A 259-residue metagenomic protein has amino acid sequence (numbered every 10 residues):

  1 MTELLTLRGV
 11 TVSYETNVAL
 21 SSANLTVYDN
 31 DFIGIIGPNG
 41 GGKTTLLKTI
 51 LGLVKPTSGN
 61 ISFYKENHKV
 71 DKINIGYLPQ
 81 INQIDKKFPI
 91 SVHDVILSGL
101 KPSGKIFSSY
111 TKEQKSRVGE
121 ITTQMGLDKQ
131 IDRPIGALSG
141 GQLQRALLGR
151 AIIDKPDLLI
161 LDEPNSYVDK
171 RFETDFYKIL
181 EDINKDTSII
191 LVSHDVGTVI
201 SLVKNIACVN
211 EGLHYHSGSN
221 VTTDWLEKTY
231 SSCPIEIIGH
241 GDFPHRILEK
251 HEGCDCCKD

Functional and structural regions predicted by a protein language model:
L5, A19-S22: Conserved structural motif at the start of ABC-family nucleotide-binding domains
L51: Helix-to-loop junction immediately C-terminal to a conserved catalytic motif
G59-I75: Conserved ABC transporter NBD signature motif
Y110, P134-L138, Q142: Conserved ABC ATPase signature
K112-Q130: Conserved ABC ATPase "signature" region
L159-E163: Catalytic Walker B motif of ABC-type/P-loop ATPase nucleotide-binding domains
N220-D259: ABC ATPase nucleotide-binding domains
